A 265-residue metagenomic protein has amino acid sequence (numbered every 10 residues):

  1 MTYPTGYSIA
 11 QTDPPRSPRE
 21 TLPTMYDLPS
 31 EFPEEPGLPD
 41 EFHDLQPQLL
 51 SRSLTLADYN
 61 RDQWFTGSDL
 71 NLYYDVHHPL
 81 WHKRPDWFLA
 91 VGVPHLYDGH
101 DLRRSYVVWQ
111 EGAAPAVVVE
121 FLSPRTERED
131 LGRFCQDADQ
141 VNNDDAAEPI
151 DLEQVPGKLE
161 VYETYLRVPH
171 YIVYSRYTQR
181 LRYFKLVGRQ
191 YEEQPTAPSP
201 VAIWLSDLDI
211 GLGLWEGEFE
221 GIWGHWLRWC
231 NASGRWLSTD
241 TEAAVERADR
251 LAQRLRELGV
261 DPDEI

Functional and structural regions predicted by a protein language model:
T2-P39, H78, L96-V117, F121-R167 (+1 more regions): C-terminal interaction segment
D40-N71, D75-A90, P94: Acidic-basic catalytic patches of nuclease active cores, encompassing PD-(D/E)XK and other metal-cofactor nuclease
F65, P169-H170: Proline-centered loop/turn at the N-terminus of a beta-strand
